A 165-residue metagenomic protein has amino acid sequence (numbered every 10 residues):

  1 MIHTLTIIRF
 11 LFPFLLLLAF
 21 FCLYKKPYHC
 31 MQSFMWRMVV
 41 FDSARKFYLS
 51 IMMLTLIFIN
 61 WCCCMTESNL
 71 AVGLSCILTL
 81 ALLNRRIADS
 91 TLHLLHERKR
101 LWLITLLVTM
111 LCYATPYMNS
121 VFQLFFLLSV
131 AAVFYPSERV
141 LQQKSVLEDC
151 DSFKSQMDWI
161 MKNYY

Functional and structural regions predicted by a protein language model:
M1-F10, I57-L74, T91-H96, L111-L127: Membrane-helix interface and helix-disruption motif detector
L5-Q32: N-terminal signal-anchor/start-transfer transmembrane helix
P13-A19, S50-N60, L106-L111: Canonical alpha-helical transmembrane segments of integral membrane proteins
Y24-V40, L82-L101, Q142-D151: Cytoplasmic membrane-interface regions of multi-pass membrane proteins
F34-N69: Membrane-helix boundary elements
R45-M52, R98-A114, S155-K162: Small-residue-rich segments of transmembrane alpha-helices in multi-pass membrane proteins, especially helix faces
E97-D149: Alpha-helical membrane-associated segments of multi-pass integral membrane proteins
V140-Y165: Short, highly charged, low-complexity non-transmembrane loops/tails of multi-pass membrane proteins
